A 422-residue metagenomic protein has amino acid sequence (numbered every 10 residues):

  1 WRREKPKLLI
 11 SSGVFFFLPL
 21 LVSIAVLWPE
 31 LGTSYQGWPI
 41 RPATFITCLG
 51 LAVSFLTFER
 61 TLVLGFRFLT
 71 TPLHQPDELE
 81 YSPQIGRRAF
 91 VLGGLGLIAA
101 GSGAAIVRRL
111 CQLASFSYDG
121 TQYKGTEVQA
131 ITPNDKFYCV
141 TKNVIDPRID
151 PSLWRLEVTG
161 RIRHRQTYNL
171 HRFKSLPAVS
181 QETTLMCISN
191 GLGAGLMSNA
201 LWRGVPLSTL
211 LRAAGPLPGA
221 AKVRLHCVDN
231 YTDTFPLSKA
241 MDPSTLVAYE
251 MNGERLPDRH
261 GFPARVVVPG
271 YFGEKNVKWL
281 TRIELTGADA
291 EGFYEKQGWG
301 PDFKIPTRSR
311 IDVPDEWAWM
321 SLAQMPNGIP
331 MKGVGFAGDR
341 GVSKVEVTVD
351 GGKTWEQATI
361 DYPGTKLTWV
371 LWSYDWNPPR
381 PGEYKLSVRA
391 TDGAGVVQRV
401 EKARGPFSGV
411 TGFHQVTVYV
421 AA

Functional and structural regions predicted by a protein language model:
W1-F16, A25-L49, V53-L64, I106-A422: Structured, non-membrane catalytic/scaffold regions adjacent to prosthetic-group chemistry
L64-L73: Membrane-interface capping segments at transmembrane-helix boundaries
P72, L92, S343-V345: Intrinsically disordered, low-complexity segments enriched in polar/charged small residues
D77-I98: N-terminal secretory signal peptides and thylakoid transit peptides that target proteins across membranes
A100-S102: Short, glycine/alanine-rich hydrophobic alpha-helices that insert into or span membranes
